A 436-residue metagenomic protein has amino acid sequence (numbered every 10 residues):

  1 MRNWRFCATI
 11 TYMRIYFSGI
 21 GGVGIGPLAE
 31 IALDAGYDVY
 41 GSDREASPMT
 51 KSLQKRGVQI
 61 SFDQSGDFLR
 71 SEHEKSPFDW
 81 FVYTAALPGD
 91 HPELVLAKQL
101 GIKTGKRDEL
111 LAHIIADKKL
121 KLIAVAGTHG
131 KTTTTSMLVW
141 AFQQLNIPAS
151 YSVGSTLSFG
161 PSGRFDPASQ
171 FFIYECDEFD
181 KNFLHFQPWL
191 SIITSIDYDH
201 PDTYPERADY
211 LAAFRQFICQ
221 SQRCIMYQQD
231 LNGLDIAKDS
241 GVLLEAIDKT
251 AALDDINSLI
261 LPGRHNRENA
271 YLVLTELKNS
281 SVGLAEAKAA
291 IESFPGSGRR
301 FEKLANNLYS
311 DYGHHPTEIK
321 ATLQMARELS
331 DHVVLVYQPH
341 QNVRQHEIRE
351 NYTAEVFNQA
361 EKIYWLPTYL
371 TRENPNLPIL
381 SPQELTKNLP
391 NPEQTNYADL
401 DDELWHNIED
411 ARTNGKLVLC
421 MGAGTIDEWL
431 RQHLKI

Functional and structural regions predicted by a protein language model:
W4-L110, A212, P262: N-terminal leader/targeting and accessory segments in enzymes
R14, G24, I31, K119 (+2 more regions): Nucleotide phosphate-binding/pyrophosphate-handling subdomain across enzymes that bind or process nucleotide phosphates
I31-Y37, D67-E74, A85, G89-I225 (+3 more regions): Phosphate-binding loop of NTP-binding sites
Y37-R44, C224-Q229, L335-Q338, Q359-L370: Short internal beta-strands
R56, T353-G415: C-terminal helical cap/extension that packs against the catalytic core of soluble nucleotide-cofactor enzymes
G66-P77, L184, E403-R412: Short amphipathic alpha-helix with an adjacent loop that forms part of the alpha/beta core around
E74-W80, S169-Q170, N414-K416: Short acidic/histidine-rich motifs immediately flanking catalytic phosphotransfer sites in two-component signaling
